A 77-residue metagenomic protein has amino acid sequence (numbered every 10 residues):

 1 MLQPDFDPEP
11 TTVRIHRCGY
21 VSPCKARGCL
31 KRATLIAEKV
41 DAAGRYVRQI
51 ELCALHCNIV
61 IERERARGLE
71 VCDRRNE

Functional and structural regions predicted by a protein language model:
M1-E77: Acidic/histidine-enriched, beta-strand-rich ligand/metal-binding domains
